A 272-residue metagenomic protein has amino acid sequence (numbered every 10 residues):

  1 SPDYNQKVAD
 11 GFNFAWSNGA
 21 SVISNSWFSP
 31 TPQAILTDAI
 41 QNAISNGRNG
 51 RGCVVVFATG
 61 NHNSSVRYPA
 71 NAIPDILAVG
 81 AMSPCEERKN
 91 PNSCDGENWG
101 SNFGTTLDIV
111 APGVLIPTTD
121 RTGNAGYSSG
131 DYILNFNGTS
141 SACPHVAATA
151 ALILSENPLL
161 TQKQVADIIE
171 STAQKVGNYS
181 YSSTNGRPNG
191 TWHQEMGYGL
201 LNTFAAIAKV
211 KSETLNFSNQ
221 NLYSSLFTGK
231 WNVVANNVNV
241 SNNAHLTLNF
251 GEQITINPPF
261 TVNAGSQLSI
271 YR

Functional and structural regions predicted by a protein language model:
S1-D75, E86, G123-P144, E156-L159 (+1 more regions): Substrate-binding/access-modulating region of protease and related hydrolase catalytic domains
I23, V79, I109, G138-S140 (+4 more regions): Residue-level detector of buried hydrophobic side-chain packing in well-ordered secondary-structure elements
R51, W192-L215, Q267-R272: A recurrent domain-boundary module in secreted/ectodomain proteins
D75-A81: Conserved active-site segment immediately N-terminal to the catalytic lysine that forms the internal aldimine
P84-S141: Catalytic-core environment of secreted peptidases
T149-E156: Alpha-helical metal-binding/catalytic segments enriched in His/Glu/Asp
N157-W192: An often Trp-containing, charged/polar helix-loop segment at the C-terminal end of enzyme catalytic cores
T214-R272: Extracellular beta-helix/beta-solenoid repeat scaffolds
